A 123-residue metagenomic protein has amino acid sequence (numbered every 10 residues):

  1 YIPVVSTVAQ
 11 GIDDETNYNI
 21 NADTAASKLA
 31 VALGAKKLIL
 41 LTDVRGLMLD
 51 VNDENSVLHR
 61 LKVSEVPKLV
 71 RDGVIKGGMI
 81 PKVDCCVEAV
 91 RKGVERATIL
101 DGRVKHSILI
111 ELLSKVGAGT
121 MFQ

Functional and structural regions predicted by a protein language model:
Y1-Q123: C-terminal catalytic "cap/lid" subdomain
